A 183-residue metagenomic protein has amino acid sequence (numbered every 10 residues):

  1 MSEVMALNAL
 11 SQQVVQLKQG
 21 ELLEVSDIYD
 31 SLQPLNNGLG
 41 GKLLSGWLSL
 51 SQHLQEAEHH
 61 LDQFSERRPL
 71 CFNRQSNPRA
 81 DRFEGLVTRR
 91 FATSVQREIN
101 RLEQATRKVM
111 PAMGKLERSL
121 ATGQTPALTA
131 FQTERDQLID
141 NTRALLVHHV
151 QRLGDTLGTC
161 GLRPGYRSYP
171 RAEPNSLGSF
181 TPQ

Functional and structural regions predicted by a protein language model:
M1-L54: Acidic/His-rich structured neighborhood in mature extracellular/periplasmic domains
G38-Q183: A cross-kingdom marker for long, charged
